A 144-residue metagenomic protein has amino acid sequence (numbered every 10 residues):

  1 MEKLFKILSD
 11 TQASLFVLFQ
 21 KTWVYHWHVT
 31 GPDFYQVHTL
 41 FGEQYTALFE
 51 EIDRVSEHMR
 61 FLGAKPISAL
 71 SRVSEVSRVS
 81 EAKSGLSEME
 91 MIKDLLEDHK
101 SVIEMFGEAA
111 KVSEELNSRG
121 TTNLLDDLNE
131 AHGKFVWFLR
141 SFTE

Functional and structural regions predicted by a protein language model:
M1, S68-A69, S87-E88: General structural signal for secondary-structure boundaries
M1-K3, L18-E43, M105, A109-G120: Helix-loop segments that flank and shape redox-cofactor active sites
K3-K6, K21, K65, K83 (+4 more regions): Context-gated lysine
K3-T11, P32-E50, E88-L95, R119-G133: Alpha-helical scaffold segments that form or flank carboxylate-/histidine-based iron centers
Q12, F19, H26, I52 (+3 more regions): A structural signal for well-ordered alpha-helices, especially hydrophobic packing surfaces of coiled-coils
W23, S71-S74: Mobile beta-alpha loop/short-helix "lid" or hinge segments that flank ligand
D33-R72, L139-F142: Conserved alpha-helical segments that form or flank metal/cofactor-binding pockets of metalloenzymes
D53, E57, S74-D127: Acidic/histidine-rich alpha-helical segments that form the ligand environment of transition-metal centers
